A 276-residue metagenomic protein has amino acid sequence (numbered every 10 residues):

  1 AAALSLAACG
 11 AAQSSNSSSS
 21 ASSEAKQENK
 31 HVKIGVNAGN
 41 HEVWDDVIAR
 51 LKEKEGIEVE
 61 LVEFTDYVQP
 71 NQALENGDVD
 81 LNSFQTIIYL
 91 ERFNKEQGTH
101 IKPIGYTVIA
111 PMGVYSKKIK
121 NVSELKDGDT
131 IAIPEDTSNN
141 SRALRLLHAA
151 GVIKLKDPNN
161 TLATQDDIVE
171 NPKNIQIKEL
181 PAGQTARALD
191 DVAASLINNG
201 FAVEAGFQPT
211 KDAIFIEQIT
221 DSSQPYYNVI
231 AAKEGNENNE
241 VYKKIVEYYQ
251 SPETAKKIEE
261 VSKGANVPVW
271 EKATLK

Functional and structural regions predicted by a protein language model:
L4-A8: C-terminal motif of bacterial Sec signal peptides marking the signal peptidase cleavage site
C9-K30: Short, low-complexity, disordered segments immediately C-terminal to signal peptides in bacterial exported proteins
H31, N37-E63, Q69, A73: Short, polar/charged alpha-helical segment
L61-Q72, N160-R187: Short helix-initiation/N-cap motifs at beta->coil->alpha
R92-I104, K118-I119, D191, L196 (+1 more regions): Ligand-binding "clamshell"
I104-I153, A255: A conserved helix-loop-strand patch within extracytoplasmic ligand-binding domains of the periplasmic binding
P111-V122, Y226-N239: A bilobed periplasmic-binding-protein/Venus flytrap-type ligand-binding module shared by bacterial periplasmic
S141-H148, Y249-W270: Periplasmic-binding protein-like
